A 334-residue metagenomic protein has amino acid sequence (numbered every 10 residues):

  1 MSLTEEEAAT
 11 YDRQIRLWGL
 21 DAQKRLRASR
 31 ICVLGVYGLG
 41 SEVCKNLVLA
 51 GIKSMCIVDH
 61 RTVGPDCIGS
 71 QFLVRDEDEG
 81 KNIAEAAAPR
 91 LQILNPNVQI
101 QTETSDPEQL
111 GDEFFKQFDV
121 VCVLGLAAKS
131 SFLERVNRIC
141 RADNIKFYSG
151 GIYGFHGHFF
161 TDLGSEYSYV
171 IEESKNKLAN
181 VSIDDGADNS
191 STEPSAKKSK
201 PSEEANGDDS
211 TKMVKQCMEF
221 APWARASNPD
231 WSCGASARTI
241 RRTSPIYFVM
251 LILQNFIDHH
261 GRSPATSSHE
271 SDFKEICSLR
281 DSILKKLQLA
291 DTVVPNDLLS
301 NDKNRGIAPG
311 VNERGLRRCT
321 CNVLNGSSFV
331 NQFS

Functional and structural regions predicted by a protein language model:
M1-S334: Adenine nucleotide-associated cytosolic modules
